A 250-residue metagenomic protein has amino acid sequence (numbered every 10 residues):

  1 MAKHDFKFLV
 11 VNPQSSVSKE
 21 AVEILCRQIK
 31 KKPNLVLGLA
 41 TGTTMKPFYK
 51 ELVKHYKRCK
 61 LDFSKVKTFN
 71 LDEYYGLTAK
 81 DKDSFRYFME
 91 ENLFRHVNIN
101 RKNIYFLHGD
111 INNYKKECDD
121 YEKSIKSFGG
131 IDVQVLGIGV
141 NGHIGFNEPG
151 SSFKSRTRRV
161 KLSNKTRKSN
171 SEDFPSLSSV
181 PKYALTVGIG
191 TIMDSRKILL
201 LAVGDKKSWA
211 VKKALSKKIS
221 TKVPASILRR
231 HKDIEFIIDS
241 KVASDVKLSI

Functional and structural regions predicted by a protein language model:
M1-D5, L61-Q134: Ligand-binding beta-strand-loop-alpha-helix segment within the catalytic cores of soluble metabolic enzymes
M1-L37: N-terminal glycine-/serine-/threonine-rich phosphate-binding loop
K31-K57: Glycine-rich N-terminal segment of FAD-binding domains in flavoprotein oxidoreductases, spanning the beta-loop-helix
L39-T44, L136-V140, V203: Glycine-rich beta-strand-to-loop/alpha-helix junction loops that act as flexible
K50-D62, P149-R158, K217-I219: A glycine- and small-aliphatic-rich helix-loop capping segment at beta-alpha/alpha-beta transitions that lines
G129-K154: Glycine-rich phosphate-binding loop
G145-I189: Class I SAM-dependent methyltransferase SAM-binding "motif I" and its flanking Rossmann-like core
G188-G190, D194-I250: ATP/nucleoside-binding phosphotransfer catalytic cores, i.e., glycine-rich phosphate-binding loops
